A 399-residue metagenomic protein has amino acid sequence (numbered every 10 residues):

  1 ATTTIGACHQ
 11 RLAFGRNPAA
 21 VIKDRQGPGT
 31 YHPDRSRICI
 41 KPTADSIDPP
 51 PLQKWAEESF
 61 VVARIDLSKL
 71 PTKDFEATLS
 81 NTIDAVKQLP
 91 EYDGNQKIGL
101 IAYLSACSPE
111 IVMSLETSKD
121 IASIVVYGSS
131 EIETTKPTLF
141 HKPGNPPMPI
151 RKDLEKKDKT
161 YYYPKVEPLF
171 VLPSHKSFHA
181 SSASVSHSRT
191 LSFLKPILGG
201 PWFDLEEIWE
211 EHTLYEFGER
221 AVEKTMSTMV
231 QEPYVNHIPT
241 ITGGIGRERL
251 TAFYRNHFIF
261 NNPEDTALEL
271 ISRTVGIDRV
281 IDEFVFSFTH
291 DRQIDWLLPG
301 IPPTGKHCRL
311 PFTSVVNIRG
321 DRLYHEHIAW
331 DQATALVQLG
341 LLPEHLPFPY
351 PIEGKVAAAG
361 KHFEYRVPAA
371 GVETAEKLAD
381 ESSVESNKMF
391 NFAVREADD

Functional and structural regions predicted by a protein language model:
A1-V21, I47-F60, L67-S80, D84-D399: C-terminal and inter-domain tail/linker signature
A20-A44: Short beta-strand element of the alpha/beta-hydrolase
